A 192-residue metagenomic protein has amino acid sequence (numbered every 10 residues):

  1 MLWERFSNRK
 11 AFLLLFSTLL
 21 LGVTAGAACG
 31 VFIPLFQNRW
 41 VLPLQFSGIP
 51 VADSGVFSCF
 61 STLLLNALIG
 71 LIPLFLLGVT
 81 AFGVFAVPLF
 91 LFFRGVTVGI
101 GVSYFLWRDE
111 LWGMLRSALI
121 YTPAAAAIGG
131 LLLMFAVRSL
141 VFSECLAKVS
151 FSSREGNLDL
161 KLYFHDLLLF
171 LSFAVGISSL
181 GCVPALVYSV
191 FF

Functional and structural regions predicted by a protein language model:
M1-A11, L74, R154-L162: Cytosolic juxtamembrane amphipathic/interface segments immediately preceding and feeding into a transmembrane helix
L2-N38: N-terminal signal-anchor transmembrane alpha helix
T18, A118-F135: Alpha-helical transmembrane segments
A25, C29, I33, P73 (+7 more regions): Alpha-helical membrane-inserting segments
N38-S58: Perimembrane loop-to-helix junctions flanking transmembrane segments
A52-F75: Function-critical hydrophobic alpha-helical transmembrane segments in multi-pass membrane proteins
V87-E110: Conserved mixed alpha/beta catalytic, RNA-binding, or beta-rich assembly cores of soluble enzyme, regulatory
F135-F192: Terminal transmembrane helical module of multi-pass membrane proteins
